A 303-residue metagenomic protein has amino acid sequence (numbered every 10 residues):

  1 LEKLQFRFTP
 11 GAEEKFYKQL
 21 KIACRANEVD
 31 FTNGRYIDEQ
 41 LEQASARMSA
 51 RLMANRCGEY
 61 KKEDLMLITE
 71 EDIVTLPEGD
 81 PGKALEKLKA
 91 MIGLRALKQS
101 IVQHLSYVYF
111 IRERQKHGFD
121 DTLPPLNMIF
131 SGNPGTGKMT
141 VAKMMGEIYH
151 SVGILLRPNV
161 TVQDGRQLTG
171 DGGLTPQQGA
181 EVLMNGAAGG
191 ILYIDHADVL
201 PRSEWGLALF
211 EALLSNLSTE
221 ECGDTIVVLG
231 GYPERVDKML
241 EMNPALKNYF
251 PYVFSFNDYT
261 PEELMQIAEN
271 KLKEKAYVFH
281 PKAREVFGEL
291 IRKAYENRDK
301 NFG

Functional and structural regions predicted by a protein language model:
L1-K3, G223, L240-D258: A short helix-turn-beta junction within AAA+ P-loop NTPase domains corresponding to the substrate/partner-engaging
E2-M66, M91-I92, F254, D258-T260 (+1 more regions): Conserved AAA+ ATPase small/helical "lid" subdomain
E14, G58-L88, L105: Conserved ASCE P-loop NTPase core motifs with emphasis on AAA+ ATPases
A84-L126: Pre-Walker A (pre-P-loop) alpha-helix and adjacent loop at the N terminus of AAA/AAA+ ATPase modules, a conserved
F119-P158, V182-G186, F250: Walker A/P-loop
R157-A187, L207: Short glycine-rich substrate-engagement loop in P-loop NTPases that contacts/grips substrate
G165, D195-A197: Walker B catalytic acidic pair
D198-G230, E234-K247: Conserved catalytic/switch belt of AAA+ P-loop NTPases
